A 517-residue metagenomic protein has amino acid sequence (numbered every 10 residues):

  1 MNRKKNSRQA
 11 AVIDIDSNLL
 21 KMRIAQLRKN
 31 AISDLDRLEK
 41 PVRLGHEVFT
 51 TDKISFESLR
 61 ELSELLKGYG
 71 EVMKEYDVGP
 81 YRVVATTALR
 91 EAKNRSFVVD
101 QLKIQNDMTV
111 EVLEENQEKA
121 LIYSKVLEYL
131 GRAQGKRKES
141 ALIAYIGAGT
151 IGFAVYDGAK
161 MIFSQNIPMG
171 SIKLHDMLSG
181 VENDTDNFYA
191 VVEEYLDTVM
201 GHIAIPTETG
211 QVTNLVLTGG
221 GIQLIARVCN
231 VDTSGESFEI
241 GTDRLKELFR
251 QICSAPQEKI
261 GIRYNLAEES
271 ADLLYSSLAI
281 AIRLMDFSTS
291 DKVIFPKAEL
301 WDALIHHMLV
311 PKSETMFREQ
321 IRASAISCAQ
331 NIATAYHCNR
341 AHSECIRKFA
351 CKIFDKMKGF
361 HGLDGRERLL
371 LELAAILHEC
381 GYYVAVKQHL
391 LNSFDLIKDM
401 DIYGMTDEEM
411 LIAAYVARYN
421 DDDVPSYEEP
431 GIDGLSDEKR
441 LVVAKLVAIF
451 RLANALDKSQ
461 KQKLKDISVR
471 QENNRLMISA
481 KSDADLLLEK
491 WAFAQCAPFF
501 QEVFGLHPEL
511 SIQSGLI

Functional and structural regions predicted by a protein language model:
M1-S7: Non-catalytic pre-domain segments flanking phosphatase-related domains
A10, L27, E47-E75, A88-K93 (+7 more regions): Helical "lid/coupling" subdomains associated with nucleotide-phosphate turnover
A10-D14, A141-Y145: Short glycine-aspartate micro-motif
L20-A25, I151-V155: Short beta-strand scaffold segments in enzyme catalytic cores
N30-L35, K160-I162: Beta-strand initiation motifs
D291, F504-I517: A short amphipathic beta-strand at an alpha->beta junction
L486-H507: Short, non-transmembrane amphipathic alpha-helical segments
